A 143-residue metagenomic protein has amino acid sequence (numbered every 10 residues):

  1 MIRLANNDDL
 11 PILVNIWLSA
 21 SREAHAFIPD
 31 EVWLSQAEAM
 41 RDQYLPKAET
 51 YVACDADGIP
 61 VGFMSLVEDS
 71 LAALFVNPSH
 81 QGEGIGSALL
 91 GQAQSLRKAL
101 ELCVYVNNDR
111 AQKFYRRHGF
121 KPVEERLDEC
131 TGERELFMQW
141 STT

Functional and structural regions predicted by a protein language model:
M1-N15: A short beta-loop-alpha structural element at the N-terminal edge of CoA-dependent acyl/N-acetyltransferase catalytic
V14-R41: Conserved GNAT-fold acetyl-CoA-binding loop/helix
R41-V52, S70: A short helix-loop-beta-strand connector motif used in the catalytic cores of GNAT acetyltransferases and, in some
A48-G62: Conserved beta-hairpin
S70-Q81, V104-Y105: A short, internal acetyl-CoA/4′-phosphopantetheine-binding micro-motif in the GNAT/acyltransferase core
G82-S95, K113-R117: Conserved acetyl-CoA-binding loop-helix of GNAT-fold acetyltransferases
S95-N107: Conserved GNAT acetyl-CoA-binding A-motif
R116-E125: Conserved acetyl-CoA-binding loop of GNAT-fold acetyltransferases
